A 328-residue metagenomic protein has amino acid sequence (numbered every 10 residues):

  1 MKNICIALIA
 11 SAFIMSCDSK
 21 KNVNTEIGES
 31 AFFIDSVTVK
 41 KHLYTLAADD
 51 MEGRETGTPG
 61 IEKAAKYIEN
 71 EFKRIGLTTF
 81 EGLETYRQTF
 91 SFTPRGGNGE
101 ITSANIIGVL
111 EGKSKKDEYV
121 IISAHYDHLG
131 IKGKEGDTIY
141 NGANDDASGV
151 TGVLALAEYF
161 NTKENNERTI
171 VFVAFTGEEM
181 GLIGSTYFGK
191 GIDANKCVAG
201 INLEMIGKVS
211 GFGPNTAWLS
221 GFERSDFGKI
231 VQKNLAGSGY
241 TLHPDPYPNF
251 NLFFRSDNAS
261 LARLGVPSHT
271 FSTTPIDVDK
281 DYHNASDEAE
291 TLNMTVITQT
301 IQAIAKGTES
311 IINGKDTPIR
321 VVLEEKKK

Functional and structural regions predicted by a protein language model:
I14-S16: C-terminal motif of bacterial Sec signal peptides marking the signal peptidase cleavage site
V23-G28, F33-K63, I75, T79 (+3 more regions): N-terminal capping segment at the start of a domain
N24-F33, D49-P59, F92-G97, E135-D146 (+4 more regions): Second-shell loop/turn segments in exported
E26, V278-K328: His/Asp/Glu-rich mid-to-C-terminal helical/loop segments that flank catalytic regions of hydrolases
L46, F72, T93-G133: Acidic/His- and Gly-rich active-site-bordering loop/insert found across diverse amide/peptide-bond hydrolases
R54-L110: A non-catalytic alpha/beta surface segment that caps or lines the substrate-entry region of metallo-dependent hydrolase
G108, I122-H128, G133-M180, I304: Alpha-helical metal-binding/catalytic segments enriched in His/Glu/Asp
F175-T273, D316-I319: Metal-dependent peptidase/peptidase-like ectodomains
